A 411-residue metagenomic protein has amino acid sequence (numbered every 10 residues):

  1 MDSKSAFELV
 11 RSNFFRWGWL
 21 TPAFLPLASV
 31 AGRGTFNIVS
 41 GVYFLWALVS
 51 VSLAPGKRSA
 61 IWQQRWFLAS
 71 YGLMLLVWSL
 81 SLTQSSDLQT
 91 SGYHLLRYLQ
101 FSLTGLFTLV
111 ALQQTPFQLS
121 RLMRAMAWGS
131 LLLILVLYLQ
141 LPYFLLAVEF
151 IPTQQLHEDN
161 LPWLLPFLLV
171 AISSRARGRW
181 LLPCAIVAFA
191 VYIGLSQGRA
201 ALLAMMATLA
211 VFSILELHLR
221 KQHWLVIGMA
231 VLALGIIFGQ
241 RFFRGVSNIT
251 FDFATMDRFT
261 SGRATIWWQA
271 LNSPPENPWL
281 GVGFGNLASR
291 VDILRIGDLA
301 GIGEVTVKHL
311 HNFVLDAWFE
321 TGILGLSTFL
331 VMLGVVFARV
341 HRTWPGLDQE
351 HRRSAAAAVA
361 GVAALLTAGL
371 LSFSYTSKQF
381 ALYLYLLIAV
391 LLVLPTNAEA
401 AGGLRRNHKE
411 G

Functional and structural regions predicted by a protein language model:
M1-Y93, V110-R124, S173-W180, V226 (+1 more regions): Transmembrane signal-anchor hairpin modules in multi-pass inner-membrane enzymes, especially those that act on
W17-L25, K308, H341-L371, L387-L391: Loop-to-helix entry and N-terminal half of a specific, functionally important transmembrane alpha helix in multi-pass
A23, L103-F107, Q114-L145, I151-H218 (+6 more regions): Alpha-helical transmembrane segments of multi-pass inner-membrane proteins
R33, Q89-Y93, A147-I151, Q155 (+3 more regions): Membrane-interface catalytic loops of GT-C/OST-like multi-pass glycosylation enzymes that act
G34-L53, L95-L106, L156-P166, L203-A210 (+2 more regions): Membrane-embedded alpha-helical segments of multi-pass membrane proteins, especially the transmembrane helices
V42-L48, P166, V170, A358-G411: Transmembrane alpha-helices of multi-pass inner-membrane enzymes
L195, S213-T255, W268-E276, F284: A membrane-periplasm/extracellular boundary helix in multi-pass inner-membrane enzymes that assemble envelope glycans
T255-W268, L280-T321, W344: Long extracytoplasmic/lumenal interhelical loops at the membrane interface of multi-pass membrane proteins
